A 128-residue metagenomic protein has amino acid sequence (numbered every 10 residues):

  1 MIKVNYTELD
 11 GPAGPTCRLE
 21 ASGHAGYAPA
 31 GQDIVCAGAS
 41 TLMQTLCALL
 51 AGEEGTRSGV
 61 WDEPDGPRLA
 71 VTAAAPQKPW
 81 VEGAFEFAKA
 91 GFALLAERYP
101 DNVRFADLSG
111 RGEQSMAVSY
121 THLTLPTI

Functional and structural regions predicted by a protein language model:
M1-Q32, A48-M116: N-terminal intrinsically disordered, cationic/polar leader segments that include organellar targeting peptides
V35-A39: Short, conserved glycine- and acidic-residue-centered signature motifs in active-site or ligand-binding loops
T41, T45-L49: Alpha-helical support elements that line or immediately flank enzyme active sites and cofactor-binding pockets
T41-L42, F87, T121: Charged catalytic carboxylate motif
T121-T127: Conserved small/polar residues in nucleotide/adenosyl-binding loops
